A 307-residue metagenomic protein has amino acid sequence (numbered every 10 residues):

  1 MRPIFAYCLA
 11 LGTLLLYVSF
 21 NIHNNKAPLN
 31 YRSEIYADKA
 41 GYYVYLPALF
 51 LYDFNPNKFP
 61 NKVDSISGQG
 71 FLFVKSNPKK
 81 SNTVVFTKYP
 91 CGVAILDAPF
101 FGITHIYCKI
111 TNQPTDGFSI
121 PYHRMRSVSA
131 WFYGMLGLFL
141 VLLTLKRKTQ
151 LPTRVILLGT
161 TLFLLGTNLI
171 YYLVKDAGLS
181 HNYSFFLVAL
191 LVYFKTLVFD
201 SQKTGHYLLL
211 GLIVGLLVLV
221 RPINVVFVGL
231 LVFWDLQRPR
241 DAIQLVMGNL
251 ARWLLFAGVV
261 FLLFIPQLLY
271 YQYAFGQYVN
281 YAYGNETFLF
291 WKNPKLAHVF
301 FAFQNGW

Functional and structural regions predicted by a protein language model:
M1-W307: Membrane-proximal envelope and lipid/glycan-remodeling enzymes
